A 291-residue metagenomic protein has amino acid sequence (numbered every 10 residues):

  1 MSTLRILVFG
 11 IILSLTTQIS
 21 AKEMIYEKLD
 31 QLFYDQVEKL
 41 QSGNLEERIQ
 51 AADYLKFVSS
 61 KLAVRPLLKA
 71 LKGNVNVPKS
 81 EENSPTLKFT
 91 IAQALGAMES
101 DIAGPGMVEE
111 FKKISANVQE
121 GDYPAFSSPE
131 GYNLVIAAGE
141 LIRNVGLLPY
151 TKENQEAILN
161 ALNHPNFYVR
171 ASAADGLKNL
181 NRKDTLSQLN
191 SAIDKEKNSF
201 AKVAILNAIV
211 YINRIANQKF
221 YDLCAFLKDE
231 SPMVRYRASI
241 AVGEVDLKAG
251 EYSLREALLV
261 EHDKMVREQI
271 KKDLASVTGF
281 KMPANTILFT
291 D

Functional and structural regions predicted by a protein language model:
M1-L7: Bacterial N-terminal signal peptides that target proteins for export
T3, N44-L45: Hydrophobic alpha-helical transmembrane segments of integral membrane proteins, especially multi-pass transporters
L7-L15: Bacterial N-terminal signal peptides
T17-A21: Sec/Tat signal peptide C-region and signal peptidase I cleavage site
K22-K28, E46-S60, K79-D101, D122-Y150 (+7 more regions): Structural detector for internal amphipathic alpha-helices that build alpha-solenoid repeat scaffolds
Y26-E38, S60-V77, S100-Y123, L148-A161 (+4 more regions): Amphipathic alpha-helical scaffolding segments comprising HEAT/armadillo-like alpha-solenoid repeats
G43-N44, V75, S84, S115 (+5 more regions): Short inter-helical turns and helix N-cap capping residues of alpha-solenoid HEAT/ARM repeat scaffolds
